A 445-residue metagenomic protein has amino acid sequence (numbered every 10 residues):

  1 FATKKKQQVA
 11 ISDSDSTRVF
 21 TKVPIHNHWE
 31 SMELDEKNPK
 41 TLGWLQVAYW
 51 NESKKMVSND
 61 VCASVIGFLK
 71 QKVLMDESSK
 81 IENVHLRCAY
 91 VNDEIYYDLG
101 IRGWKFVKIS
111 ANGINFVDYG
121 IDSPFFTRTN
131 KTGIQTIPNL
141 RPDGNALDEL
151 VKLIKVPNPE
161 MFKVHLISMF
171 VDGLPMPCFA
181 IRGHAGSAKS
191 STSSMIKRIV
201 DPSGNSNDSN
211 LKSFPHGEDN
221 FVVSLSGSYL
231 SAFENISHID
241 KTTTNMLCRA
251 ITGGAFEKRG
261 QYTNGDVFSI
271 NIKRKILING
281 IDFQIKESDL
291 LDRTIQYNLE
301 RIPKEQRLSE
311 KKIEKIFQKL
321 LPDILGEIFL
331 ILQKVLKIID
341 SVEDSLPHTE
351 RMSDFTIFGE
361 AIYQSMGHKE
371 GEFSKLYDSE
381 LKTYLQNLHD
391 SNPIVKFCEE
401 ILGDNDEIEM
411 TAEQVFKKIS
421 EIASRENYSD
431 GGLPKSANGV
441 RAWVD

Functional and structural regions predicted by a protein language model:
F1-R141, N145, V223, L330 (+3 more regions): N-terminal nucleic-acid engagement/recognition segments and initiation subdomains in replication, restriction
K5-H26, E30, K37-K40, W44 (+3 more regions): DNA transaction DNA-binding modules
G113-G227: P-loop NTPase catalytic core of nucleic-acid-dependent motor ATPases
D201, T244-F268: Conserved catalytic/switch belt of AAA+ P-loop NTPases
F221-S224, G260-I278: AAA+/SF3 P-loop NTPase mechanochemical coupling elements
Y229-I251, F283-D292: Conserved AAA+/SF3 P-loop NTPase catalytic/coupling segment centered on the Walker-B
S231-E234, Q306-F317: Short beta-alpha connecting loops at secondary-structure transitions that line or flank enzyme active sites
K286-K304: A short helix-turn-beta junction within AAA+ P-loop NTPase domains corresponding to the substrate/partner-engaging
